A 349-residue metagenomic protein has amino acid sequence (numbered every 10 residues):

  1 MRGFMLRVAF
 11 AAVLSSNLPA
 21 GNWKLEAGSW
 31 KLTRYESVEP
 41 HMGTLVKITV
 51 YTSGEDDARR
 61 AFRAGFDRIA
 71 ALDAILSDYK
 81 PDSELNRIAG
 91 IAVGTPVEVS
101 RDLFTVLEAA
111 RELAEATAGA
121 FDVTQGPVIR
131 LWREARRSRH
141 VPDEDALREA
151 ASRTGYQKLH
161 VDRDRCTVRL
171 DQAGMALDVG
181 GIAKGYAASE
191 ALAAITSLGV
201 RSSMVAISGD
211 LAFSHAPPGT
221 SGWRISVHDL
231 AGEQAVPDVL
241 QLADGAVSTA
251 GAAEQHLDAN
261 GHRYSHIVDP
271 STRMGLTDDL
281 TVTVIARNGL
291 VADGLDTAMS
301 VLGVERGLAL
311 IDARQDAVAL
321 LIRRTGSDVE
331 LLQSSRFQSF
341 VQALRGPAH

Functional and structural regions predicted by a protein language model:
R2-H349: Mature catalytic core of soluble alpha/beta enzymes
